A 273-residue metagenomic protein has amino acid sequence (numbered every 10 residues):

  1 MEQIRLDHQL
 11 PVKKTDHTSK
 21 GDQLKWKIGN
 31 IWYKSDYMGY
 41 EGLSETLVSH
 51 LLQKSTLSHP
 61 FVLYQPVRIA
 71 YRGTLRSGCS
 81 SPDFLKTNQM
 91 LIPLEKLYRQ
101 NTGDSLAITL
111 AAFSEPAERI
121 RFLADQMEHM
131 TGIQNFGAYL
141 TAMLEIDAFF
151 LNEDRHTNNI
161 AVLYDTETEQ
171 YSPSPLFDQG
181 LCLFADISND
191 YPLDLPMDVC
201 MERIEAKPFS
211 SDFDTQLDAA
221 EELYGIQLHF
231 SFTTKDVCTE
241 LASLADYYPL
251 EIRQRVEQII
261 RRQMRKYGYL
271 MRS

Functional and structural regions predicted by a protein language model:
M1-L106: Conserved ATP-binding subdomain of kinase catalytic cores across diverse folds
I28, Y33, Y64, S81 (+4 more regions): Generic structural hydrophobic/aromatic packing signal, biased to beta-strands
D36-Y37, Q53, E167-S273: C-terminal catalytic region of ATP-dependent kinase domains
E41, E45, Y139, E153-H156 (+1 more regions): Active-site-proximal structural scaffolding
T56-H59, D154, L270: Short helix-capping/linker segments at secondary-structure and domain boundaries
V62-Y71, H156-T166, S273: Short alpha-helical "patches" and their helix-cap loops
F84-L144, Y248-Q254, K266-Y267: ATP-dependent phospho-/nucleotidyl transfer catalytic cores
E118-A185: Conserved kinase catalytic-core segment
